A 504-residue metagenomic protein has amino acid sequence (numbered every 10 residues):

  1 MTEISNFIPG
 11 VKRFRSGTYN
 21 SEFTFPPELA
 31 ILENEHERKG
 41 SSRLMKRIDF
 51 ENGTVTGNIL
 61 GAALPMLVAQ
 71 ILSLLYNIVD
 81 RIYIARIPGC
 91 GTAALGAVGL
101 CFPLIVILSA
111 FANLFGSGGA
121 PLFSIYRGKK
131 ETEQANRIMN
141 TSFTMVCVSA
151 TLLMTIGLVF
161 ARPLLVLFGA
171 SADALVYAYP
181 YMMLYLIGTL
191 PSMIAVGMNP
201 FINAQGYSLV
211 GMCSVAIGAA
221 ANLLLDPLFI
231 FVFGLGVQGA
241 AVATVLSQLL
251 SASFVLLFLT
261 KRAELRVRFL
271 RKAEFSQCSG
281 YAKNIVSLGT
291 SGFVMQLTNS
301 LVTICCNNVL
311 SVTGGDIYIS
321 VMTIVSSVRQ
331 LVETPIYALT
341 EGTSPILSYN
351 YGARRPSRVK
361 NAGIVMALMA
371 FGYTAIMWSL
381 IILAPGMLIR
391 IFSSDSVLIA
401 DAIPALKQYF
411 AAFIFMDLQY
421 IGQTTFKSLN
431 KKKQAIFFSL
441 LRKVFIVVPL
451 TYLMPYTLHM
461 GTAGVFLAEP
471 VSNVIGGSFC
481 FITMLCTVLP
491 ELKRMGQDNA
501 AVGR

Functional and structural regions predicted by a protein language model:
E3, F7, V11-R13, Y19-T24 (+5 more regions): Short alpha-helical transmembrane segments in multi-pass integral membrane proteins
F50-C90, P103-G118, L122, C147-M154 (+5 more regions): N-terminal transmembrane alpha-helices
G61-D80, L184, G218, S247-S251 (+4 more regions): Transmembrane helical elements of multi-pass membrane transporters/channels
A69, S73, N77-I84, S109-G116 (+19 more regions): Alpha-helical transmembrane segments and their lipid-water interface positions in multi-pass membrane proteins
I71, L75-L95, L165-A172, L228-L235 (+5 more regions): Helix-terminus/linker motif at the lipid-water interface of multi-pass membrane proteins
I84-V106, D173-Y177, V237-Q238, Y281-L288 (+5 more regions): Interfacial/gating helices of multi-pass transporter permease domains
L95-T155, S192-G211, N307, I319-S379 (+2 more regions): Small-residue-rich hydrophobic transmembrane alpha-helices
N113-G116, Y185-N203, G211-N222, A240-V255 (+5 more regions): Short runs within selected transmembrane alpha-helices of multi-pass transporters and secretion channels
